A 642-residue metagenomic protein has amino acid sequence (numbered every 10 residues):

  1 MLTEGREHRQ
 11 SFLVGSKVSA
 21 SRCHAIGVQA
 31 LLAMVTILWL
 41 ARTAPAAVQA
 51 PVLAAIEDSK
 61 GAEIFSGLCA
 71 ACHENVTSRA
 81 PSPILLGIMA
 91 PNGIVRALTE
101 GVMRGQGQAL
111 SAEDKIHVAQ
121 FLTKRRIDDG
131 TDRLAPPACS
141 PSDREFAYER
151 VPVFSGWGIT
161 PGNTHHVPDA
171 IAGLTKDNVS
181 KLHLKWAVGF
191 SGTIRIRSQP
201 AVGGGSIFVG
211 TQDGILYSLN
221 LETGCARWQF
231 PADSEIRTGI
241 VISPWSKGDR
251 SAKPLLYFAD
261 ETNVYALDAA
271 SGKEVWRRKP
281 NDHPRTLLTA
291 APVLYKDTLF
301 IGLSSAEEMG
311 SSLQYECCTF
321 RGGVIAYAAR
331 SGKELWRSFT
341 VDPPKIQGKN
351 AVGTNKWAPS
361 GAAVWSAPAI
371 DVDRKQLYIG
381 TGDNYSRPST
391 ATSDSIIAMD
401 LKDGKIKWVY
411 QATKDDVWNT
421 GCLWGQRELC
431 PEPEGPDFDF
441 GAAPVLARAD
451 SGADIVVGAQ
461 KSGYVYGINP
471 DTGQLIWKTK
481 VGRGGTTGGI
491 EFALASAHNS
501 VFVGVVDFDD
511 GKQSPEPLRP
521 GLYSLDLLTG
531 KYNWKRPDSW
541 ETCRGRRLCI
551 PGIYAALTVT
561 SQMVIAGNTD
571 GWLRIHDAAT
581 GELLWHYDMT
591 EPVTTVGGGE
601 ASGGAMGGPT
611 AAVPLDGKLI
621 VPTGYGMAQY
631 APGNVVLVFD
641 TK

Functional and structural regions predicted by a protein language model:
A46-I64, A135, S142-D143: Electrostatic cytochrome c docking/interface patches
A50, A71, R79-I127, Q376: Extracytoplasmic electron-transfer domains, predominantly the class I c-type cytochrome c fold
A138-L184, T340, K345: Blade/loop signatures of beta-propeller domains
V151-I159, T193-I215, S234-V264, L287-E316 (+9 more regions): Repeat-blade elements of multi-bladed beta-propeller folds
I171-G192, N350-V352, S539: A short helix->beta-strand "capping" segment at the edge of beta-propeller domains
N220-T223, D268-S271, A328-S331, L401-D403 (+4 more regions): Short loop/turn segments that connect beta-strands within beta-propeller blades
K279-D282, R337-A358, K407-G435, K480-G485 (+2 more regions): Surface-exposed loop and turn segments in beta-propeller and other repeat-based domains that flank or scaffold
F320-G332, T392-K405, R519-T529, N634-K642: Beta-propeller blade signature
